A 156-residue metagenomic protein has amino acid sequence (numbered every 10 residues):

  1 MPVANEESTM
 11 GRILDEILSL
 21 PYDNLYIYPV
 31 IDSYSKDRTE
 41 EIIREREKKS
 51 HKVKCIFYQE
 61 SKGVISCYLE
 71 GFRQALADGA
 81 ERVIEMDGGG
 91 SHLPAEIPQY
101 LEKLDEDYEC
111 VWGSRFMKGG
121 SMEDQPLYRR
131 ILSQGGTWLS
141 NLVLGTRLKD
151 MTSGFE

Functional and structural regions predicted by a protein language model:
M1-D15, Y34: Active-site beta-to-alpha loop of glycosyltransferases that engages the nucleotide-sugar donor
M1-P2, P29-V30, F57: Short hydrophobic beta-strand elements that form part of the catalytic alpha/beta core underpinning NDP-sugar/donor
S8-R12, D37-R46: Acidic helix N-cap motif at the loop->helix transition within catalytic regions of sugar-transfer enzymes
M10, I17, G71, G89 (+1 more regions): Residue-level signature of catalytic and energy-coupling elements of molecular machines, predominantly ATP/GTP-dependent
D15-L25: Short, acidic, metal-binding catalytic loop of nucleotide-sugar glycosyltransferases
D32-E41, G90: A conserved acidic beta->alpha catalytic loop
K54, Y58-A77, P94-E156: Acceptor/aglycone-binding surface of glycosyltransferases and processive sugar-polymer synthases
A80-S91: Short beta-strand-to-loop acidic/aromatic patch adjacent to the donor-nucleotide binding site
